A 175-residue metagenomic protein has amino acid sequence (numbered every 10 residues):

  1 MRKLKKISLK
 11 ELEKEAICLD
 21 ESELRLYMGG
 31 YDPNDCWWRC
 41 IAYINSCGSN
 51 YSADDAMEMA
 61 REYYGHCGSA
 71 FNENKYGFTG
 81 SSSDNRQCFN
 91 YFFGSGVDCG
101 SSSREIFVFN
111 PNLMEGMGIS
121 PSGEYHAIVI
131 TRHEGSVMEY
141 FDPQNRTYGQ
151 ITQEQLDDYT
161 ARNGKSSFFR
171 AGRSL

Functional and structural regions predicted by a protein language model:
M1-Y31: N-terminal secretory leader/proregion of peptide precursors and effectors
R25, S174-L175: Low-complexity, flexible helical/coil segments
G30, Y43-C47: Structured segments of extracytoplasmic/periplasmic soluble domains in secreted or envelope-associated proteins
S46-S174: Conserved active-site-adjacent core of cysteine acyl-enzyme catalytic domains
